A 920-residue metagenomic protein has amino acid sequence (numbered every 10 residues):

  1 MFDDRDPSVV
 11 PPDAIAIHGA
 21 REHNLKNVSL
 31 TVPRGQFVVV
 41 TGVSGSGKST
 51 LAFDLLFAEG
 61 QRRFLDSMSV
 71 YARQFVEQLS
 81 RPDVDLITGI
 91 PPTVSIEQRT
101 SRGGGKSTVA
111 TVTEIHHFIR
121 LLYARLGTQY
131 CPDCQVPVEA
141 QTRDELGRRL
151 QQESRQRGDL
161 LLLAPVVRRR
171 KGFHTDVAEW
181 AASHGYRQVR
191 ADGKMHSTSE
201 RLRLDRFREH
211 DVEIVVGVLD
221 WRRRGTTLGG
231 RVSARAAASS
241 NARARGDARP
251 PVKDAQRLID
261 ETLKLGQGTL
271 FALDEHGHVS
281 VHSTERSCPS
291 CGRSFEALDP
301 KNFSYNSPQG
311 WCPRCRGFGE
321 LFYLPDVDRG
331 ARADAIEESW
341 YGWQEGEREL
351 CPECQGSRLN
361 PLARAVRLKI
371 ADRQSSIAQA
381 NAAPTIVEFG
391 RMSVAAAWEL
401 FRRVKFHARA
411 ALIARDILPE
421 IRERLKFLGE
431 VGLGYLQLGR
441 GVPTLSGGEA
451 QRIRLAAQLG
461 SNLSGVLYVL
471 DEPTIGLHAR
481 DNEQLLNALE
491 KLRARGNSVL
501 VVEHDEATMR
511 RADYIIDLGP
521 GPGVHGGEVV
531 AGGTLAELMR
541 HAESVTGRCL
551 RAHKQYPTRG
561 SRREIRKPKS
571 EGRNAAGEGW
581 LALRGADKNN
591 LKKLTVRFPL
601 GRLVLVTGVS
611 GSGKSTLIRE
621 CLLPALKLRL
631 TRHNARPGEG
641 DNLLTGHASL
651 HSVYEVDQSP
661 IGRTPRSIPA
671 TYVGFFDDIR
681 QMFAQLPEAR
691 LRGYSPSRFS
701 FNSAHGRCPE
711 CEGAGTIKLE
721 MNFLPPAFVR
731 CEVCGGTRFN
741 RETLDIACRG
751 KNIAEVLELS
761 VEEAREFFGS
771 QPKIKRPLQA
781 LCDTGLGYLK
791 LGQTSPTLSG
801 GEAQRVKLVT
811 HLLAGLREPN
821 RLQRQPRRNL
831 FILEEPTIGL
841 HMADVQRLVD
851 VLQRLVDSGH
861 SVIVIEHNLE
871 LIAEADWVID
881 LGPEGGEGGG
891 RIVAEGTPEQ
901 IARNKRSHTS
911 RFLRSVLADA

Functional and structural regions predicted by a protein language model:
M1-G246, P250-A920: Conserved phosphate-binding elements of NTP-dependent enzyme cores
